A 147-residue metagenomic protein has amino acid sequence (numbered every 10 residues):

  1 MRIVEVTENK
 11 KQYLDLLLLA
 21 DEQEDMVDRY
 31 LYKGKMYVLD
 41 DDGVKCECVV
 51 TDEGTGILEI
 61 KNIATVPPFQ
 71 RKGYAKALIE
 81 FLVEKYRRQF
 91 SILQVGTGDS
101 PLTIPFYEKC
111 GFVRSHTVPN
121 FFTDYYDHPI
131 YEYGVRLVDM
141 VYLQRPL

Functional and structural regions predicted by a protein language model:
M1-N9, V141, L147: Conserved N-terminal entry element of GNAT/NAT acetyltransferase domains
V4-P67, I79: Acetyl-CoA-dependent GNAT
G34-M36, L137-Y142: Short hydrophobic/aromatic beta-strand or adjacent loop that forms the aromatic wall/cage of a ligand/substrate-binding
G56, S91, V113: Short acidic/polar active-site loop segments enriched in Thr and Asp
F69, G73-F81: Conserved acetyl-CoA pyrophosphate-binding loop and the N-cap/start of the following alpha-helix in GNAT-like
K85-D99: Conserved GNAT acetyl-CoA-binding A-motif
Q94-G96, E108, V113-R136: Conserved catalytic-core motifs of GNAT/GCN5-like acyltransferases
